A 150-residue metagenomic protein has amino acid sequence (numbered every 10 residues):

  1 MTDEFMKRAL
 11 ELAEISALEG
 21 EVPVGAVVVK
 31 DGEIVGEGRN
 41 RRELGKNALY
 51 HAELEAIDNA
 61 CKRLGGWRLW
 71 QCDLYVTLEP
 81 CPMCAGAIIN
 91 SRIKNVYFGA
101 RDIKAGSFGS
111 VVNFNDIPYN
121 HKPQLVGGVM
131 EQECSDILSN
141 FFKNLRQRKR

Functional and structural regions predicted by a protein language model:
M1-E19, P80-R150: Zinc-dependent deaminase
A9, A13-S16, A26, G36 (+2 more regions): Small-residue (primarily alanine) positions within well-ordered alpha-helices, especially packing/interaction faces
G20-V24, W70: Short, basic and Ser/Thr-rich N-terminal targeting/leader segments
V22-P23, E43-H51, E55, E79 (+2 more regions): Residues at secondary-structure transition points
V24-G32: Short beta-strand scaffold segments in enzyme catalytic cores
I34-R42, K122: Short beta->alpha transition motifs characteristic of CBS
N40-G45, V112: Short glycine-enriched, charge-decorated loop/helix-capping segments at active-site entrances that position
Y50, L54, D58-S91: Helix-adjacent hinge/juxtasegments
